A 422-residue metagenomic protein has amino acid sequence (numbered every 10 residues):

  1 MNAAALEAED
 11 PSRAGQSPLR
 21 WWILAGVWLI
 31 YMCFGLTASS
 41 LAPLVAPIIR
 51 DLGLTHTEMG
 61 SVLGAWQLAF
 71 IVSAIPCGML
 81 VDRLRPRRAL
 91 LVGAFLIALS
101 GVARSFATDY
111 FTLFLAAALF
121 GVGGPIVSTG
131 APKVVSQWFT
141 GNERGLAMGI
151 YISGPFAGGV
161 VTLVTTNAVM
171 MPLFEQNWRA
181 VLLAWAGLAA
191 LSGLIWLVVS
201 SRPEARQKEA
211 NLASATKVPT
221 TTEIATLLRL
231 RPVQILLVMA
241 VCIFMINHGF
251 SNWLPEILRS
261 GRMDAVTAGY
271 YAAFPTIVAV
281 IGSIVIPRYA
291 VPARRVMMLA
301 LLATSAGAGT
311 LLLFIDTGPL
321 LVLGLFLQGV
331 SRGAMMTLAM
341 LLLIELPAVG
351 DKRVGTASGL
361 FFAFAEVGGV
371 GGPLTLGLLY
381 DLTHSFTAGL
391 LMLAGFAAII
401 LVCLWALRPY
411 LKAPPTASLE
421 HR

Functional and structural regions predicted by a protein language model:
S39, Q67-I75, G159-V160, T276-I284 (+1 more regions): Residue-level signature of mid-helix packing/kink "hotspots" within the transmembrane helices of 12-pass Major
L41-A42, R231-S283: Extracytoplasmic gate region of multi-pass secondary transporters
V72-Y110: Conserved MFS/SLC helix-loop-helix module at the cytosolic interface between two early adjacent transmembrane helices
A116-G154: Cytoplasmic helix-loop-helix junction between adjacent transmembrane helices in 12-TM secondary transporters
I150-S201: Helix-loop-helix hairpin linking two adjacent transmembrane segments in secondary transporters
V198-T222, P414-E420: Flexible cytoplasmic inter-helical loops of multi-pass small-molecule transporters
A293-L342: C-terminal transmembrane helical hairpin of 12-TM major facilitator-type secondary transporters
G350-S385: A late C-terminal transmembrane helix in Major Facilitator Superfamily
